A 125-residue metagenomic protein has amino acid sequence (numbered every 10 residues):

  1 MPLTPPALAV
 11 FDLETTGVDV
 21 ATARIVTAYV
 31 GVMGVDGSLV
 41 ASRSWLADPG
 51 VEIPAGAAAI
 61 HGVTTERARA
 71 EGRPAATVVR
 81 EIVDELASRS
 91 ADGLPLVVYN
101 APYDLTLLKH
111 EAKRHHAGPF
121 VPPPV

Functional and structural regions predicted by a protein language model:
M1-P122: Conserved non-catalytic scaffold segment of RNase H-like nuclease domains
V125: Class I SAM-dependent methyltransferase SAM-binding "motif I" and its flanking Rossmann-like core
